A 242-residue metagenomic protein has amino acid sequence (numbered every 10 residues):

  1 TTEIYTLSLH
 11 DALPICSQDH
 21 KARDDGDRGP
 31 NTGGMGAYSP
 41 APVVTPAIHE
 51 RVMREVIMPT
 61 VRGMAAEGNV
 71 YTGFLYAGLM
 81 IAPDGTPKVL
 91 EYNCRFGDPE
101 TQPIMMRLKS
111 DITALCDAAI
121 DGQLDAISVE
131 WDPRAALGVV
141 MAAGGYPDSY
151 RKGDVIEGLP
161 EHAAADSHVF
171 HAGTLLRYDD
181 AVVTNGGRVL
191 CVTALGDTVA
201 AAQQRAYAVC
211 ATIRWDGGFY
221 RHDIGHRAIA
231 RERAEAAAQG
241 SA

Functional and structural regions predicted by a protein language model:
T1-T6: Short, exposed "boundary/linker" segments that immediately precede the start of a downstream structural module
S8-Q102: Internal nucleotide-binding/catalytic subdomain
G33, V139, A202: Residue-level signal for inorganic ion chemistry
A37-P40, G138-V140, R188-G196: Short, well-ordered beta-strand elements within core beta-sheets of diverse protein domains
M53-L75, N93-D166, A172, R177: Active-site "cap" helix and flanking loop/linker of ATP-utilizing ligase/carboxylase catalytic domains
I81, M141-A142, H171, A194 (+1 more regions): Hydrophobic side chains in beta-strands
A82, E130-P133, H162-A164, V182-R188: A structural signal for short secondary-structure junctions
T174, Y178-D179, T184-A242: Generic C-terminus detector
